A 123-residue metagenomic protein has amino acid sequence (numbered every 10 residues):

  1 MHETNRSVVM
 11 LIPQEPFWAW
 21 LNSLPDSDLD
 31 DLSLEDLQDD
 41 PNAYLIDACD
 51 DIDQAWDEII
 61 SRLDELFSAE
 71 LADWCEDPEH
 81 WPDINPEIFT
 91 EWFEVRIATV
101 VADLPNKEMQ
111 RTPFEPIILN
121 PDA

Functional and structural regions predicted by a protein language model:
M1, D122-A123: Short intrinsically disordered terminal tails
M1-D50: Extended, charge-biased low-complexity segments that typically form long amphipathic alpha-helices/coiled-coils
S23-D26, F67-S68, C75, N120: Short, flexible coil/linker elements and helix-boundary hinge sites characteristic of intrinsically disordered
D47-F114: Amphipathic protein-protein interaction modules
P113-P121: Eukaryote-specific, cytoplasm-facing alpha-helical/coiled-coil scaffolding segments in long proteins
